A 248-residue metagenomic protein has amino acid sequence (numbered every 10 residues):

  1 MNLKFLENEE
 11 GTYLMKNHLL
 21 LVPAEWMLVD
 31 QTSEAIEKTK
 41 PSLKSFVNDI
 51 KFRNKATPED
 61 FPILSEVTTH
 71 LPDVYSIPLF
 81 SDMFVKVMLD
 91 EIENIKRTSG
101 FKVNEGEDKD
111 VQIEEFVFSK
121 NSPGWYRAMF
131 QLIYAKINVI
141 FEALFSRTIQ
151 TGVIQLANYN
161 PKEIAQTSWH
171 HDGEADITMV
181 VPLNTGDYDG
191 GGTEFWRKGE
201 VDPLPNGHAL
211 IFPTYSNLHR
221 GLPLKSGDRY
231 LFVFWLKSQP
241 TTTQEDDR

Functional and structural regions predicted by a protein language model:
M1-P72: Fe(II)/2-oxoglutarate
K4, T32, Q112, K162 (+1 more regions): Intrinsic disorder/low-complexity detector
K16, E115-F116, N158-N160: Alpha-helical interaction segments
N17-L20, F118, P205, D228: Intrinsically disordered, low-complexity regions enriched in Ser/Pro/Gly/Gln/His and often acidic
T39, N48-T148: Non-heme Fe(II)/2-oxoglutarate
Q131-R248: Catalytic core of non-heme Fe(II) oxygenases with the double-stranded beta-helix
